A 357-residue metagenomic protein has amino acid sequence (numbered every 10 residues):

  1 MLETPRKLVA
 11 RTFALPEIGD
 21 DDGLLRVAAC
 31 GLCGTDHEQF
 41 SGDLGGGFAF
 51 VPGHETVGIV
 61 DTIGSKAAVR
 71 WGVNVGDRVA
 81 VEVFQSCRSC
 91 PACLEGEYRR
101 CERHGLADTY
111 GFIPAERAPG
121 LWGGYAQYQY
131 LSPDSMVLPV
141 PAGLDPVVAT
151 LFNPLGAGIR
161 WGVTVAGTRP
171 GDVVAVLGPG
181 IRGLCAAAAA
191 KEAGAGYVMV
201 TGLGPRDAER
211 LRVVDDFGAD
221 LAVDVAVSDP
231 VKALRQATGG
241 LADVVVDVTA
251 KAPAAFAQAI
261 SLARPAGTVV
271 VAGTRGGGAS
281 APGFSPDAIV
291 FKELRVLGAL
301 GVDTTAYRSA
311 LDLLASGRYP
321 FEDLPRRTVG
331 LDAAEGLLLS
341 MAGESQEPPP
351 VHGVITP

Functional and structural regions predicted by a protein language model:
E3, A14-L15, G47-G53, E116-W122 (+1 more regions): Short Gly/Pro-enriched turn/cap motifs at secondary-structure boundaries
L15-C30, D43-L94, R99, P141-G143: Glycine-rich beta-strand-centered segment in the early N-terminal region that forms part of a ligand/cofactor-binding
C33, E82-L138: Cysteine-cluster motifs in flexible loop/terminal segments that predominantly coordinate metals
T35-F40: Cytochrome P450 core scaffold surrounding the K-helix E-X-X-R motif and the conserved "meander" helix-loop region
Q127, M136, P141-V227: Mid-domain Rossmann-like dinucleotide-binding core that forms the NAD(H)/NADP(H) cofactor-binding site
V165-P170, M199, A208, R212-E293 (+1 more regions): Glycine-rich cofactor phosphate-binding loops and adjacent beta1-alpha1 units of small-molecule cofactor enzyme domains
V200, G239, D243, V270-V271 (+4 more regions): C-terminal capping/lid region of NAD(P)-dependent oxidoreductase domains
T268, G283-D323: Rossmann-fold dehydrogenase core element
